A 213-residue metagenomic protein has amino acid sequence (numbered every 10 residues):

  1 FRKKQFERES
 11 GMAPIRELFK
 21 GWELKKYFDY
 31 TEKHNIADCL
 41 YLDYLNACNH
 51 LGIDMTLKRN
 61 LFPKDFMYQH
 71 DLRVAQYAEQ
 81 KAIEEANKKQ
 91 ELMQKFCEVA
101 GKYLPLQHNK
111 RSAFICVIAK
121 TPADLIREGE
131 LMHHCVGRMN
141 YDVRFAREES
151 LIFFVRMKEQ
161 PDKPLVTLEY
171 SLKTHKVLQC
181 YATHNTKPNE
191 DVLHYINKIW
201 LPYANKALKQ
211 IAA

Functional and structural regions predicted by a protein language model:
F1-A213: Catalytic-core elements of nucleic-acid end-processing and repair enzymes
